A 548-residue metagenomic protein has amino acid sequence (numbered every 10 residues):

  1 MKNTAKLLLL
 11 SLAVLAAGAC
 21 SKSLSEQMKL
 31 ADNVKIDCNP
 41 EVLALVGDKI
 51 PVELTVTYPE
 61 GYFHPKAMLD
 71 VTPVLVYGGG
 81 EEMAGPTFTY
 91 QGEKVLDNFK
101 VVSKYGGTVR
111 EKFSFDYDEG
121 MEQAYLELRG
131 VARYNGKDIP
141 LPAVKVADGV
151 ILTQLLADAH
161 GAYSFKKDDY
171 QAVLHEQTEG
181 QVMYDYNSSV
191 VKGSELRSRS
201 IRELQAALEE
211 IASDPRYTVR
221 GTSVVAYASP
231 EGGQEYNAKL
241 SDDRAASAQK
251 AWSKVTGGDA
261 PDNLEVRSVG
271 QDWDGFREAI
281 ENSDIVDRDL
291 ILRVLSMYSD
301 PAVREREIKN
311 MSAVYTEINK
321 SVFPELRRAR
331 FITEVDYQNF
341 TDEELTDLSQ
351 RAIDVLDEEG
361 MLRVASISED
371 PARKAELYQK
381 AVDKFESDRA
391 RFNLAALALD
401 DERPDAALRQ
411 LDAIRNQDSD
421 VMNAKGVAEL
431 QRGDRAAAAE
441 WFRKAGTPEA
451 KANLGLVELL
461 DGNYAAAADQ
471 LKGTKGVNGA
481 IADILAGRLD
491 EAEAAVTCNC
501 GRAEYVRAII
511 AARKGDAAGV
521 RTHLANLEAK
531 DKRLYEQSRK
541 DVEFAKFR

Functional and structural regions predicted by a protein language model:
K2-K239, D243-R507, A511-K540, A545-K546: N-terminal targeting segments with Sec-dependent signals, encompassing both cleavable signal peptides and non-cleavable
